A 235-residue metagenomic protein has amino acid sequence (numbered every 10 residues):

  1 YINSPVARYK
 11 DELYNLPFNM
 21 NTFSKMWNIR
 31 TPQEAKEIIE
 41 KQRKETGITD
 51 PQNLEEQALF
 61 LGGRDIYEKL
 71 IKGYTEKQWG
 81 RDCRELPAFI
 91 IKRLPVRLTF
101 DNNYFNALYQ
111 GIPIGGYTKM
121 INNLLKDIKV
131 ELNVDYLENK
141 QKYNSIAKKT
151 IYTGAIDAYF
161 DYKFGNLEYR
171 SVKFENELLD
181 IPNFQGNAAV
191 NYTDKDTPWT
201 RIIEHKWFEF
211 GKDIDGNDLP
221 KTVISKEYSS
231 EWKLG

Functional and structural regions predicted by a protein language model:
Y1-I2: Conserved FAD-binding subdomain of flavin-dependent enzymes
P5-Y9, V190-Y192: Short acidic-hydrophobic surface loop/beta-edge motif
A7, E12, T22-K149, D157-F160: Active-site/ligand-binding neighborhood in enzyme catalytic cores
L16-F18: Short capping micro-motif at the N-terminus of alpha-helices
V134-G235: Mid-domain catalytic core of redox enzymes that form a hydrophobic substrate pocket/lid adjacent to a catalytic redox
